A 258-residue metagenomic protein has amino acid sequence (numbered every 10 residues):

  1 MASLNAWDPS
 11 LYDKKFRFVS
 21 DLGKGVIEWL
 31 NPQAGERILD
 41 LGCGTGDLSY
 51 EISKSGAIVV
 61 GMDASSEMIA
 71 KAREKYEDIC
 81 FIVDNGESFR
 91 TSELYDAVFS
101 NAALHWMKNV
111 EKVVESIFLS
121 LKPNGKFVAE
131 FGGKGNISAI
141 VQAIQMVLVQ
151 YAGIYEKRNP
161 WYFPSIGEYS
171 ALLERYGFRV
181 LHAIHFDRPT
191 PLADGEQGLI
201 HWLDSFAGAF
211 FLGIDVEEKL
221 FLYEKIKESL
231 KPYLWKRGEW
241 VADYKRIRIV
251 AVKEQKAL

Functional and structural regions predicted by a protein language model:
M1-E36, D47-E51, M68-K71, K75: Conserved class I S-adenosyl-L-methionine
L39-L41, T45-F89: Class I SAM-dependent methyltransferase SAM/SAH-binding core
E87-V98: A short acidic, Gly/Pro-enriched loop at the edge of an enzyme's catalytic core that lines a small-molecule cofactor
A97-V110: A short SAM/SAH-binding and catalytic strip from SAM-dependent methyltransferases
M107-K108, L121-P123: Helix-to-beta-strand junctions that scaffold the AdoMet/dcAdoMet cofactor pocket in Class I SAM-dependent enzymes
E111, K126-A193: Conserved catalytic/acceptor-binding region of the Class I
L181-R237: C-terminal helical/coil "lid" or tail adjacent to the Rossmann-like core of SAM-dependent
R246-L258: Core SAM-dependent methyltransferase catalytic element
